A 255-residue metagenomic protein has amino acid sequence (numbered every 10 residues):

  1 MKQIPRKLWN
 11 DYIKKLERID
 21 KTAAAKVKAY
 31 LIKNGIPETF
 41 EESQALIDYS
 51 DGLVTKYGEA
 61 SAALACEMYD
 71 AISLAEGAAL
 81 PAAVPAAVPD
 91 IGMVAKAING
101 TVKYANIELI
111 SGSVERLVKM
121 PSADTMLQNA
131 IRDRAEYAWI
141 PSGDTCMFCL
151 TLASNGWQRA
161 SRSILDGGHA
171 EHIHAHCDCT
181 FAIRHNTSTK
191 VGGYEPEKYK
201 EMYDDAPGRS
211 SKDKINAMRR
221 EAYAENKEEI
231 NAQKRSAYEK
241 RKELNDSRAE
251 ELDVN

Functional and structural regions predicted by a protein language model:
M1-H174, I183-N255: Domain-core detector
